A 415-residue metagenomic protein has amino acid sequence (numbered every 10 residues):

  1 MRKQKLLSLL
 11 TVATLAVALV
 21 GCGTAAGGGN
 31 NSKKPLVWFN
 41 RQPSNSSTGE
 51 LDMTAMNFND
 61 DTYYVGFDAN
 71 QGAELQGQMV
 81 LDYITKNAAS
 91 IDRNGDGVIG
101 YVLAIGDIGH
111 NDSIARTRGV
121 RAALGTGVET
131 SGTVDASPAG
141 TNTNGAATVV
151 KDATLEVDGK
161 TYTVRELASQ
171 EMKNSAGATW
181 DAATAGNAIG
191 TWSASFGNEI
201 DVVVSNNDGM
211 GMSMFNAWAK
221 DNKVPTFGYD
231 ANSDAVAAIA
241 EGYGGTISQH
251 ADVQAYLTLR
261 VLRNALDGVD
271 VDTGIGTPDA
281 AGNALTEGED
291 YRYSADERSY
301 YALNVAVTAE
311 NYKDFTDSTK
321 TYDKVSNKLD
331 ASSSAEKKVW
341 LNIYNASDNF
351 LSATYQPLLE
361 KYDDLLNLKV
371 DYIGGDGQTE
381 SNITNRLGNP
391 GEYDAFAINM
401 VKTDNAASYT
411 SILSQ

Functional and structural regions predicted by a protein language model:
K3, C22-Q415: A residue-level marker of the well-folded mature domains of exported/periplasmic proteins
K5-G23: Sec-dependent N-terminal signal peptides of Gram-positive bacterial secreted proteins and lipoproteins
